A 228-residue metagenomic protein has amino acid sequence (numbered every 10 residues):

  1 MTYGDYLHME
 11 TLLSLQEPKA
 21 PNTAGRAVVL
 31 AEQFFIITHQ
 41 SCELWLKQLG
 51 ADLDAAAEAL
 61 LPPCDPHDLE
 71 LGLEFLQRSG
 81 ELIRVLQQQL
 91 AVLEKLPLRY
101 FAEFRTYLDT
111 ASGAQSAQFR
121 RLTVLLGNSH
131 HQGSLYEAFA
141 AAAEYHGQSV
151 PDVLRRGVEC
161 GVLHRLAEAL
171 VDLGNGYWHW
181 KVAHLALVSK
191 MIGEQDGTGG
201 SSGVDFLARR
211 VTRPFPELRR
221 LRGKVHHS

Functional and structural regions predicted by a protein language model:
M1-S228: Surface-exposed peri-terminal alpha-helical interaction modules
